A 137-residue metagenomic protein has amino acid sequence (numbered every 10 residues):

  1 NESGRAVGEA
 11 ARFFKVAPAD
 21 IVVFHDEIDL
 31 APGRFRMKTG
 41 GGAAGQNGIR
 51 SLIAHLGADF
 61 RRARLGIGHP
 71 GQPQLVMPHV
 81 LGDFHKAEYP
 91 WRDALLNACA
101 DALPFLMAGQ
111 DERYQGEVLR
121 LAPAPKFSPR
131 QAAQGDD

Functional and structural regions predicted by a protein language model:
N1-G40, I49-A63, P70-L75, P90-D136: Nucleotide and nucleotide-moiety/phosphate-recognizing core
R36-G42, V80-F84: Short glycine-enriched, charge-decorated loop/helix-capping segments at active-site entrances that position
G45: Short, conserved glycine- and acidic-residue-centered signature motifs in active-site or ligand-binding loops
G68-P70, F84: Generic beta-structure capping elements
H85-Y89: Active-site oxyanion-binding pockets that recognize sulfate/phosphate
